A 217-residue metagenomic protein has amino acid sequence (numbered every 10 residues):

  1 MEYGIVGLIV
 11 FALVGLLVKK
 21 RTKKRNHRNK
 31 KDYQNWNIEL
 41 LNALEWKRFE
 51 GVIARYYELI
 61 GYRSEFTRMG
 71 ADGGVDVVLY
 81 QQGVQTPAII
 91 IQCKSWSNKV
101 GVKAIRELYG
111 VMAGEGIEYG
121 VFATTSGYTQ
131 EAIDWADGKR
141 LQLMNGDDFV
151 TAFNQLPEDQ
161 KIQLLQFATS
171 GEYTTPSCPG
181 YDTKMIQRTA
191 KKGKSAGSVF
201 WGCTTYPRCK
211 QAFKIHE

Functional and structural regions predicted by a protein language model:
M1-G73, V78-E217: Mixed-charge (Asp/Glu-Lys/Arg
